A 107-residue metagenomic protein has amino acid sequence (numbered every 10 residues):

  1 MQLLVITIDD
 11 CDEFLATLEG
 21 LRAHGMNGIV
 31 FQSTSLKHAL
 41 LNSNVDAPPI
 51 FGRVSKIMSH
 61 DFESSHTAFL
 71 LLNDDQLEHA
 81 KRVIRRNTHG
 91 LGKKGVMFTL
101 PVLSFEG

Functional and structural regions predicted by a protein language model:
M1-G107: Positively charged, small/polar-rich N-terminal and surface patches that mediate targeting and assembly and bind
